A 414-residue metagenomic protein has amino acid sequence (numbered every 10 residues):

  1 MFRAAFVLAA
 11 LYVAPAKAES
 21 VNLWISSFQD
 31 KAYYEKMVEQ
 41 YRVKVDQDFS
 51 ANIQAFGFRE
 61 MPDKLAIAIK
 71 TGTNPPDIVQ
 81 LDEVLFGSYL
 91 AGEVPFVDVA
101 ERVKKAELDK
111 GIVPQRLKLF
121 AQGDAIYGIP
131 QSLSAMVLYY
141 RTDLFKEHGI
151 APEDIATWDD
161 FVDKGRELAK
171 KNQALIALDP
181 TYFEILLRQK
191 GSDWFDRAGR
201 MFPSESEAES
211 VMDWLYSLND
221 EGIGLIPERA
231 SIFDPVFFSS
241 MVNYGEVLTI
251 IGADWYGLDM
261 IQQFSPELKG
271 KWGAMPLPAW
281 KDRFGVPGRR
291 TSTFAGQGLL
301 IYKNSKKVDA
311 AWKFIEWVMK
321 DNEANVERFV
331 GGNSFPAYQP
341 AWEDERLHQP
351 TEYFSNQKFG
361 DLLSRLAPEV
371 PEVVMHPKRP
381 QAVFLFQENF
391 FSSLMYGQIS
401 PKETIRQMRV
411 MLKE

Functional and structural regions predicted by a protein language model:
A16-S88, K105-K110, K269, K281 (+4 more regions): Conserved N-terminal structural module of periplasmic/extracytoplasmic solute-binding proteins
W24, W255-Q262, W280, Q297-Q381: Mature extracytoplasmic/periplasmic domains
A55-K64, A156-V162, E228-S240: Short helix-initiation/N-cap motifs at beta->coil->alpha
I67, P75-D77, A106-L144, L175 (+2 more regions): A structural signal for short loop-to-beta-strand junctions that line the ligand-binding cleft of periplasmic/secreted
D82-A135, D159, K190, G273-P276 (+1 more regions): Hinge/lid segment of periplasmic solute-binding proteins
A121, S355-M411: C-terminal capping/gating helix-and-loop segments adjacent to ligand/active sites or protein-protein/ligand interfaces
G165-A169, R200-I232, L277-W280: Glycine-centered hinge/linker elements that transmit conformational signals in sensory and ligand-binding systems
K271-L299: Periplasmic-binding protein-like
